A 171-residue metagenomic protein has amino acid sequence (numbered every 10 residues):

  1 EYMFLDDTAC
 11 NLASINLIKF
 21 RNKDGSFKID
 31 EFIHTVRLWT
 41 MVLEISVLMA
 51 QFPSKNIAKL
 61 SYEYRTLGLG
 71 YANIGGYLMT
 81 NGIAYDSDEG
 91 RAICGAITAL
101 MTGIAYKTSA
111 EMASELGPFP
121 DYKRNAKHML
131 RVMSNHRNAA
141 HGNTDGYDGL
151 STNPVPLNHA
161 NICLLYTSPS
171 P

Functional and structural regions predicted by a protein language model:
E1-N81: Function-dense linear segments that define catalytic or interfacial modules in macromolecule-processing proteins
E31-H34, L38, T108, H128 (+1 more regions): Exposed alpha-helical structural elements
M49, N135-A139: Surface-exposed polar/charged interaction patches
Y77-H136: Extended, well-ordered alpha-helical scaffold/bundle regions in very large, multi-domain proteins
G117-K123, D145-N153, L157: Alpha-helix capping/hinge segments and adjacent helical runs
T144, I162-C163: Acidic, glycine-enriched catalytic cores built around paired aspartates
Y166-P171: Conserved small/polar residues in nucleotide/adenosyl-binding loops
